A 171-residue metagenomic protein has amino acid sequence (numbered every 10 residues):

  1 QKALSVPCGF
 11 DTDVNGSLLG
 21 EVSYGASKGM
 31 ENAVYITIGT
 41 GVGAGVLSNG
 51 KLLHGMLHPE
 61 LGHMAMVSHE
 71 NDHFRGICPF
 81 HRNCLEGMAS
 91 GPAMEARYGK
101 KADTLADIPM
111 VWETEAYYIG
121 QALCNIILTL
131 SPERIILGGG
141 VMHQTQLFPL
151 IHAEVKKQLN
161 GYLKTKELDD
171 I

Functional and structural regions predicted by a protein language model:
Q1-P79: Phosphate-binding/catalytic loop of phosphoryl-transfer enzymes
K2-V6, G20-M30, S68-I171: ATP-binding/phosphotransfer module of carbohydrate and carboxylate kinases, centering on a glycine-rich
